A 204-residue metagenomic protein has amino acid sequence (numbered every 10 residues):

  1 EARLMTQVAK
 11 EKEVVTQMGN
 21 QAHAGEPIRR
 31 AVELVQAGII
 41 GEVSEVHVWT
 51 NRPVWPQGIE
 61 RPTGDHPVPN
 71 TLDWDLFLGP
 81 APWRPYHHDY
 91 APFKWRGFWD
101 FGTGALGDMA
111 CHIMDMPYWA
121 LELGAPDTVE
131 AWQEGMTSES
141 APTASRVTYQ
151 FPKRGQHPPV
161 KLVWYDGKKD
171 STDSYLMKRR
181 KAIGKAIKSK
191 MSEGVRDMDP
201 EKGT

Functional and structural regions predicted by a protein language model:
E1-A24, G38: Beta-strand-loop-alpha-helix segment that lines the small-molecule cofactor/substrate pocket of alpha/beta enzymes
A22-G25, R52-V54: Solvent-exposed loop/turn segments at secondary-structure junctions within structured extracellular/periplasmic domains
R30, E42, H47-T204: Contiguous beta-strand/loop segments that form the cofactor/metal-binding neighborhood of enzyme cores
